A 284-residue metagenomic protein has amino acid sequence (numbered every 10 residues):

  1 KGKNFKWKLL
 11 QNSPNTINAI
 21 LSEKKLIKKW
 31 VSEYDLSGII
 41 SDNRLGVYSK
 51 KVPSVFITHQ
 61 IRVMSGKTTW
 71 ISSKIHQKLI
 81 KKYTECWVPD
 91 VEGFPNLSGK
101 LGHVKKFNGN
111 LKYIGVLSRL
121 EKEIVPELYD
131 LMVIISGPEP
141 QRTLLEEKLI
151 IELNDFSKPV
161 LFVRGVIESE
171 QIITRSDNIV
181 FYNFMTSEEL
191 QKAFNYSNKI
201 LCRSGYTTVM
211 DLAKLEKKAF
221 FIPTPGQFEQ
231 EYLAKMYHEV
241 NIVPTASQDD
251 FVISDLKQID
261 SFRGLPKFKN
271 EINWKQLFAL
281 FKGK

Functional and structural regions predicted by a protein language model:
K1-N15, V180: Conserved nucleotide-sugar phosphate-binding/catalytic loop shared by glycosyltransferases and other
Q11-T16, I242-K284: Leloir-type glycosyltransferase catalytic cores
E23-W87: Conserved nucleotide-sugar donor-interacting segment of glycosyltransferase catalytic cores, predominantly GT-B
L26, I75, E188-K192, T208 (+2 more regions): Short acidic active-site motifs
T58, V63-P140, R164-E168: A nucleotide-sugar donor-handling region in carbohydrate enzymes
L101, G115-K199, V209, E231 (+1 more regions): Donor-nucleotide binding loops and adjacent catalytic segments primarily of GT-B fold Leloir glycosyltransferases
K199-I200, K218: Hydrophobic acceptor-binding patch used for acceptor engagement in glycosyltransferases
T208-V209, A213-R263: Catalytic binding pocket for nucleotide-activated donors in carbohydrate/polymer assembly enzymes
